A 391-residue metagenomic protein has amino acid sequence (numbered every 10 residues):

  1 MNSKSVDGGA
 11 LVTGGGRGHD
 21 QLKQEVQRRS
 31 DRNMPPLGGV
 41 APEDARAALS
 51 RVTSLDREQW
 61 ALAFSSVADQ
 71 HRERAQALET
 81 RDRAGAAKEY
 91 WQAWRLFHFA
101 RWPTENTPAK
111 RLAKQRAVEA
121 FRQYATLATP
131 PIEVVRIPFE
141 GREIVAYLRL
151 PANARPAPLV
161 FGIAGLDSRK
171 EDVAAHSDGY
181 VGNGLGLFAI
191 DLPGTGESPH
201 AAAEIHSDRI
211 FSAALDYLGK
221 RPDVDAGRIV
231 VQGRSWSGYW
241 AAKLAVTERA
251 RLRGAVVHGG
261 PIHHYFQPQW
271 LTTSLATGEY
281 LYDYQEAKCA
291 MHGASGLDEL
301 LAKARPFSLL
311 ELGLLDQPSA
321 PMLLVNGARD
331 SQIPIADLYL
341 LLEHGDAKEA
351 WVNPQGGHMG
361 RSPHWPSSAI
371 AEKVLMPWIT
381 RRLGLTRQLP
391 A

Functional and structural regions predicted by a protein language model:
F64, A68, N106, R111-N153: N-terminal cap/lid segment of alpha/beta-hydrolase-fold proteins
H98, D216-T272: Primarily recognizes the serine-hydrolase "nucleophile elbow" in alpha/beta-hydrolase and SGNH/GDSL folds
P156-G165: Short beta-strand element of the alpha/beta-hydrolase
D172, G179, A201-D223: Alpha/beta-hydrolase active-site loop
V246-K303, A320: Hydrolase active-site cap/lid region
P318-S319, L324-N326: Short beta-strand/loop motif that positions the catalytic acidic residue of the alpha/beta-hydrolase fold
A320, I333-E343: Short alpha-helix in the alpha/beta-hydrolase fold that links the catalytic acid
G356-A369: Catalytic histidine-centered segment of alpha/beta-hydrolase-like enzymes
